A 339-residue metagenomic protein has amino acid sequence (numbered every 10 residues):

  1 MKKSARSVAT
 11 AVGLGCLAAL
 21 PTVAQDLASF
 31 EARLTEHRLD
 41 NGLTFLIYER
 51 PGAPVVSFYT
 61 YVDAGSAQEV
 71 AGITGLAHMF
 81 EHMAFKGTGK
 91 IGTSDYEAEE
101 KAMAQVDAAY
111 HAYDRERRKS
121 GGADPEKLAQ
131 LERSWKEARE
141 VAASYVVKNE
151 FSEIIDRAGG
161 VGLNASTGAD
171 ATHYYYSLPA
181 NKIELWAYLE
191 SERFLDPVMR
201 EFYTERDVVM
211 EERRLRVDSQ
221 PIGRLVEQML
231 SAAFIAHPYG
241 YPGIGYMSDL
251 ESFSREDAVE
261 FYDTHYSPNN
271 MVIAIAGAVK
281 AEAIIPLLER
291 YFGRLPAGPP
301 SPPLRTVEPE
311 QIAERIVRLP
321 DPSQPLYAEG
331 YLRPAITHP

Functional and structural regions predicted by a protein language model:
M1-S4: N-terminal secretory signal peptides that target proteins for export/translocation
A9-A19: Bacterial N-terminal signal peptides
V23-Q68, G92-N181, L215-N270, A281 (+1 more regions): Non-catalytic beta-strand/loop surface segments
T74-H82, K86: Active-site recognition of the HExxH zinc-binding catalytic motif
G87-G89, Y176-E205: M16/insulysin-pitrilysin zinc metalloprotease superfamily fold
Y188-E192, P286-Y291: Short amphipathic alpha-helices in soluble, non-transmembrane regions that often serve as interface/regulatory elements
